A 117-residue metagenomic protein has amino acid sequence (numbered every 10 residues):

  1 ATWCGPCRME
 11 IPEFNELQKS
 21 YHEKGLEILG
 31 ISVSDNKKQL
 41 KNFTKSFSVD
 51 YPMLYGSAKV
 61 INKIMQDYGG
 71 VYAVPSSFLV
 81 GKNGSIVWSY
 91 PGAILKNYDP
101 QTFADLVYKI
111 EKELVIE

Functional and structural regions predicted by a protein language model:
A1-E16: Conserved redox-active cysteine motifs that mediate thiol-disulfide chemistry, especially di-cysteine Cys-X(1-2)-Cys
T2, I31, G92-A93: Short strand-loop junctions, especially beta-strand C-caps/beta-turns that link beta-sheets to coils or alpha-helices
P6-M9, S32-D35, Y72, Y98 (+1 more regions): Extracytoplasmic/periplasmic, Sec-exported soluble proteins
E16-V60: Conserved segment of the thioredoxin-like fold in thiol-based oxidoreductases
S46-V49, G56-K109: Thiol/disulfide oxidoreductase modules built on the thioredoxin-like
I110-E117: Non-globular targeting/processing and membrane-anchoring segments
